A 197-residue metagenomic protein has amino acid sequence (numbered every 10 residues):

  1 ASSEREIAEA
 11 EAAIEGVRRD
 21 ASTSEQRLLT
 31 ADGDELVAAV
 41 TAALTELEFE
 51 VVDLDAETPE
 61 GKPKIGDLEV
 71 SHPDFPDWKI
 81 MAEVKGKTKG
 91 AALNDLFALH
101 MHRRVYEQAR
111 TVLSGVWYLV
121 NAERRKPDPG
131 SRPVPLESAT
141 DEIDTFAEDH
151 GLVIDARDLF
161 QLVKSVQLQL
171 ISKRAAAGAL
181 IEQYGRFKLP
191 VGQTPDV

Functional and structural regions predicted by a protein language model:
A1-A31: Interdomain/boundary linker segments immediately adjacent to catalytic/signaling cores
T23-V197: Catalytic core segments in nucleotide and nucleic-acid processing enzymes
